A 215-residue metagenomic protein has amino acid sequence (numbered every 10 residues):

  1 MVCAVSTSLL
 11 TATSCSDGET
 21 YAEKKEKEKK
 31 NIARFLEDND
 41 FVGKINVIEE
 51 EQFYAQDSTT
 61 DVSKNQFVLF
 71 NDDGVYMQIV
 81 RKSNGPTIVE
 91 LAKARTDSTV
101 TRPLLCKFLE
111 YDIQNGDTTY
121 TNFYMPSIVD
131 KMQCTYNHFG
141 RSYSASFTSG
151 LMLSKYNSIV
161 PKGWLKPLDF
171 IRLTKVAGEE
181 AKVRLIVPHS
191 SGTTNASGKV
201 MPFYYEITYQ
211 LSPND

Functional and structural regions predicted by a protein language model:
M1-C15: Sec-dependent bacterial lipoprotein signal peptides
C15-D215: Cross-family detector of peptidyl-prolyl cis-trans isomerase
